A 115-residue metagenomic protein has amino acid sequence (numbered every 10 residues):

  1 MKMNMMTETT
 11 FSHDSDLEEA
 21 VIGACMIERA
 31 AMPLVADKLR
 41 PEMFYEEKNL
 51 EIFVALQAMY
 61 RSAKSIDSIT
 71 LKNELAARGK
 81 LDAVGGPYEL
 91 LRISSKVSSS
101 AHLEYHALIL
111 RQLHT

Functional and structural regions predicted by a protein language model:
M1-L113: Noncatalytic partner-interaction/assembly domains of nucleic-acid and motor enzyme complexes, especially the accessory
